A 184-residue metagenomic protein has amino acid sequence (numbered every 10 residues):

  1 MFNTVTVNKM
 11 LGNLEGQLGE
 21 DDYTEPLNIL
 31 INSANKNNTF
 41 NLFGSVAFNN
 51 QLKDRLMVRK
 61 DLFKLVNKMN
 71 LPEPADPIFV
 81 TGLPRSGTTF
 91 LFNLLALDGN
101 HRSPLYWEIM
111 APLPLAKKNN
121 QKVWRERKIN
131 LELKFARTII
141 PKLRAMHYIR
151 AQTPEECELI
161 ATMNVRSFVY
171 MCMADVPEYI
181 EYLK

Functional and structural regions predicted by a protein language model:
F2-E15: N-terminal alpha-helical interaction blocks
E15-R59: Charged, amphipathic alpha-helical linker segments immediately N-terminal to NTP-binding catalytic cores
F43-L83: Long amphipathic N-terminal alpha/beta scaffold segment
E73-A75, S86, F90, R102 (+1 more regions): Residues forming well-ordered secondary-structure scaffolds
V80-G99: Glycine-rich phosphate-binding P-loop
L97-W107: Post-Walker A helix-loop "phosphate-sensing" segment adjacent to the P-loop in P-loop NTPases
E108-K184: PAPS-dependent sulfation machinery
